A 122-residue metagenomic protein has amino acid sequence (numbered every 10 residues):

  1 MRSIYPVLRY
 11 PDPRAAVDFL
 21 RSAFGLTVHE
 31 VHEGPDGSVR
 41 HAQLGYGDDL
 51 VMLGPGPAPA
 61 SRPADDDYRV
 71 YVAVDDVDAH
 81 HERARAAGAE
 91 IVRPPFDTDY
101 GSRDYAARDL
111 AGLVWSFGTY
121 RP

Functional and structural regions predicted by a protein language model:
M1-V7, V17-R108, F117-P122: Vicinal oxygen chelate
P11-D12: Conserved beta-strand-loop-alpha-helix junction that forms the acyl-donor binding cleft
A111: Conserved ATPase active-site switch/coordination loops adjacent to the nucleotide-binding site
